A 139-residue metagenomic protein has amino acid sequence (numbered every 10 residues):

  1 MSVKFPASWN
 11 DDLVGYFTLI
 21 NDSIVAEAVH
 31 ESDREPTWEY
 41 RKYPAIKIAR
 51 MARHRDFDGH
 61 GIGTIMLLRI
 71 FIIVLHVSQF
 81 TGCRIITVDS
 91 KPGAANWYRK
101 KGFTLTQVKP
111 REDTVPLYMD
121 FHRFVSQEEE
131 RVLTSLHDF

Functional and structural regions predicted by a protein language model:
M1-H60, I65-K91, A95-F139: Non-catalytic substrate-recognition and accessory regions of acyl/acetyltransferase enzymes
